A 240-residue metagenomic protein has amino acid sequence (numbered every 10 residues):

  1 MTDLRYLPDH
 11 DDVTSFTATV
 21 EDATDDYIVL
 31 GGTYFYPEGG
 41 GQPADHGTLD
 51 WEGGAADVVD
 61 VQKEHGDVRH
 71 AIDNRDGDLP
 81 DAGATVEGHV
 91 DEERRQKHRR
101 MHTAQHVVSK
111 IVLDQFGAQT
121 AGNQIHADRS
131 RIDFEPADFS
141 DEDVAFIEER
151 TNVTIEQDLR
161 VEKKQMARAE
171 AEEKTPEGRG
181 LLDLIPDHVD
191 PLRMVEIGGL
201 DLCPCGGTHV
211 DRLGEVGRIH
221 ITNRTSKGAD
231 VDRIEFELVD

Functional and structural regions predicted by a protein language model:
M1-D240: A glycine- and charged-residue-rich anion-binding loop/surface
